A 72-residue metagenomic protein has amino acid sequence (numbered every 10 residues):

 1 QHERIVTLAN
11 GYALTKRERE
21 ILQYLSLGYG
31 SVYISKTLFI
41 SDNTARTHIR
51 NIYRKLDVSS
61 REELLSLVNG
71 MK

Functional and structural regions predicted by a protein language model:
Q1-K16, V32, K72: Linker/hinge segments immediately adjacent to helix-turn-helix/homeobox DNA-binding domains
L8-N10, L25, I52: Residues marking the start of alpha-helices
Y12, R19, L27: A short, Lys/Arg-enriched amphipathic alpha-helix from helix-turn-helix/homeodomain DNA-binding modules
T15, L22, R46: Conserved catalytic core of two-component sensor histidine kinases
K16-R17, S59: Cytosolic histidine kinase catalytic core of two-component systems
R19-Q23, E63: Pre-recognition alpha-helix immediately N-terminal to the DNA-recognition helix within helix-turn-helix or winged-helix
L25-Y29, V68: Short helix-to-turn junction characteristic of helix-turn-helix DNA-binding domains, especially the helix
G28-E63: Recognition helix of helix-turn-helix DNA-binding domains
